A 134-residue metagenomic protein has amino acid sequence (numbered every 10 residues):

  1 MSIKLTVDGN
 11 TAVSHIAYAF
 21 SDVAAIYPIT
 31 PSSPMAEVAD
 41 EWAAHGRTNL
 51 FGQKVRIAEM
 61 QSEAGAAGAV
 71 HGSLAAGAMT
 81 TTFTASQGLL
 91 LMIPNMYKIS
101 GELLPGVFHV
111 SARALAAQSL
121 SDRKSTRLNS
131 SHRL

Functional and structural regions predicted by a protein language model:
M1-R127: Thiamine diphosphate
L128-L134: Single conserved hydrophobic/aromatic residue that forms the stacking wall/gate of nucleotide- or nucleobase-binding
